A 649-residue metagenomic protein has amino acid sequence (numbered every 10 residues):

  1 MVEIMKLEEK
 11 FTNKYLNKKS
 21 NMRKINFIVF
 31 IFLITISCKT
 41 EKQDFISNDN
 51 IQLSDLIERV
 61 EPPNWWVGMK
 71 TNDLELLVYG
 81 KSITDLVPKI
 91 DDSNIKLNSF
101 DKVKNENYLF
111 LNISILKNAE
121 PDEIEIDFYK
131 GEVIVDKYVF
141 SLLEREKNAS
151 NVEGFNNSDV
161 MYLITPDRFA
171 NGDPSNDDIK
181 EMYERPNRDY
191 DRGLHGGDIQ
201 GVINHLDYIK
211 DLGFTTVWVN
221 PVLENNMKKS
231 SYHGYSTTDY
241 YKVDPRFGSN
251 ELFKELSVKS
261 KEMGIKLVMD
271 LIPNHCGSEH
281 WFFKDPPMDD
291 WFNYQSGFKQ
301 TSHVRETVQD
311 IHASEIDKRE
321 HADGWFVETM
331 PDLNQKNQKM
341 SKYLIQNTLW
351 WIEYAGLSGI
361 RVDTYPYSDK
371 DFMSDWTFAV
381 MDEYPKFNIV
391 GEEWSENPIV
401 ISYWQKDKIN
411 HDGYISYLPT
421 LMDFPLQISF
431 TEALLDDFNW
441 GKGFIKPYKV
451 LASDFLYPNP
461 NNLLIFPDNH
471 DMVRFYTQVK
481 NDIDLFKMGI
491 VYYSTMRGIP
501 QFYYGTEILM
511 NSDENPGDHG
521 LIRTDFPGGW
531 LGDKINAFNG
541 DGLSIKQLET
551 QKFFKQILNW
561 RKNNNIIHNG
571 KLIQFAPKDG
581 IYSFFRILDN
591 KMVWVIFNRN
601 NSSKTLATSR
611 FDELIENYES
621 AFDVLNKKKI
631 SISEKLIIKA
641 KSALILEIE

Functional and structural regions predicted by a protein language model:
M1, L7, F11-L56: Bacterial Sec-dependent N-terminal signal peptides
V2-M5, F11, K39-D44, V133-D136 (+3 more regions): Carbohydrate-interacting/catalytic domains
Q43-T84, L142-R145: Beta-strand/beta-sandwich contexts
M69-E132: Immunoglobulin-like IPT/TIG beta-sandwich domains and homologous Ig-like subdomains
V152-N176: Compositionally biased low-complexity segments at domain edges in trafficked proteins and select soluble regulators
V160-Y162, V217-V219, L267-M269, I360 (+3 more regions): Hydrophobic faces of well-ordered beta-strands that scaffold small-molecule active sites in alpha/beta enzyme cores
F169-L349, Y354, M373-E383, I399-I401 (+2 more regions): Substrate-binding/active-site clefts of carbohydrate-active enzymes
S257, H275, H280-F283, L349 (+12 more regions): Active-site-proximal helices and loops of the catalytic beta/alpha 8
